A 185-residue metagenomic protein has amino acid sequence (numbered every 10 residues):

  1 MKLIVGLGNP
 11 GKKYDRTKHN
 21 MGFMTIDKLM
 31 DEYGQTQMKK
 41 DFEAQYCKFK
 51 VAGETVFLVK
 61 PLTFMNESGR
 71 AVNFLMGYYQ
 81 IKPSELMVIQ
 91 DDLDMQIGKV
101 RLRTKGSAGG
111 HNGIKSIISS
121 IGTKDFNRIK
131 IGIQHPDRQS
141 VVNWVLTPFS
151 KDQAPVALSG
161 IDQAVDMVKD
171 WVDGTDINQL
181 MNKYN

Functional and structural regions predicted by a protein language model:
K2-T104, K115-S119, T123-N127, D137-S140 (+1 more regions): Nucleotide and nucleotide-moiety/phosphate-recognizing core
R101-S107, L146-F149: Short glycine-enriched, charge-decorated loop/helix-capping segments at active-site entrances that position
G110-G113: Hydrophobic alpha-helical segments within soluble ligand-binding/sensing domains
W144-A157: Active-site-adjacent mobile loop/cap segments within catalytic or ligand-binding domains
